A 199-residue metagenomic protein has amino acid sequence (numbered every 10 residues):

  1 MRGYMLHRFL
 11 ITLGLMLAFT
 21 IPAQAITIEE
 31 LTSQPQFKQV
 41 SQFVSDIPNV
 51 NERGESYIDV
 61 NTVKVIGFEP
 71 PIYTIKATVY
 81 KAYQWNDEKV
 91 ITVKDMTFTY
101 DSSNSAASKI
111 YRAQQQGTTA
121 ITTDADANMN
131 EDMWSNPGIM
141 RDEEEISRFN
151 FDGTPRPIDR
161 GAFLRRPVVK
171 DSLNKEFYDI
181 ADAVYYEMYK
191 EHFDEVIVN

Functional and structural regions predicted by a protein language model:
R2-G3, F19-I26: Amphipathic/hydrophobic helical signal segments and adjacent flexible N-terminal regions that mediate secretion
R2-L10: Bacterial N-terminal signal peptides that target proteins for export
I11-T20: Bacterial N-terminal signal peptides
A25-D95, D101-N199: N-terminal secretory-pathway/extracellular module detecting exported/lumenal segments and adjacent signal-anchor/first
